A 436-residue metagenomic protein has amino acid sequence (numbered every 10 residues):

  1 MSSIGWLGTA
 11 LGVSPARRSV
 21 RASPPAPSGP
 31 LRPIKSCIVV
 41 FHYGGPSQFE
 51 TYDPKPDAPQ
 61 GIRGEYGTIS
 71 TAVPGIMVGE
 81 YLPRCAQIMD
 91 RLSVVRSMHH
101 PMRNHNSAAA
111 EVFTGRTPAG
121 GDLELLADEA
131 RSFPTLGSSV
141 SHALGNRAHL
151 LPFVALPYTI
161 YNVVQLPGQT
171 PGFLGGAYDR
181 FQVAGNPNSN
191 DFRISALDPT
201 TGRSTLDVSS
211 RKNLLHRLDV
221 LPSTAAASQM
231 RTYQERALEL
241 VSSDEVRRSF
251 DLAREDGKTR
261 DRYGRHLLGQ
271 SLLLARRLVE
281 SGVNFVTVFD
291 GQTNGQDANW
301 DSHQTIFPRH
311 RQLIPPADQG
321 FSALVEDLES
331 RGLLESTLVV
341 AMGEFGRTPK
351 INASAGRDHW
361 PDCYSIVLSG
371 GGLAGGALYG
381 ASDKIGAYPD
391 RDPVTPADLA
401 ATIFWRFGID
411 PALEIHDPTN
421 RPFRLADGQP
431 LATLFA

Functional and structural regions predicted by a protein language model:
M1-A436: Ligand-binding pockets and gating/stacking loops
